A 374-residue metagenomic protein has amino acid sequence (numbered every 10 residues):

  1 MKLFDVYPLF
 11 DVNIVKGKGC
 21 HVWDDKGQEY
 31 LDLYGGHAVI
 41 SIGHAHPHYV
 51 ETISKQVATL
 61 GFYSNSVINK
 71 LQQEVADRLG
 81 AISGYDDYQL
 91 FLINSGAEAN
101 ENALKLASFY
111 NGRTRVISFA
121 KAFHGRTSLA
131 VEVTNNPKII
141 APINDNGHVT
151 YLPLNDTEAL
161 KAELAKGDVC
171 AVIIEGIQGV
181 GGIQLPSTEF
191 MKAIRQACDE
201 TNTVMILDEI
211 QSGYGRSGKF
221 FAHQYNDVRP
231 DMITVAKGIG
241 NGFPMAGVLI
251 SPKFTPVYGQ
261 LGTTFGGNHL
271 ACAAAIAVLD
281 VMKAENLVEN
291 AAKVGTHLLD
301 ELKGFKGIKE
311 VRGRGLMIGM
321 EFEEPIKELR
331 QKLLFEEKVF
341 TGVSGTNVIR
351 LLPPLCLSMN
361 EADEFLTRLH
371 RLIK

Functional and structural regions predicted by a protein language model:
M1-K374: Conserved N-terminal phosphate-binding loop of PLP-dependent enzymes in the Aspartate aminotransferase
